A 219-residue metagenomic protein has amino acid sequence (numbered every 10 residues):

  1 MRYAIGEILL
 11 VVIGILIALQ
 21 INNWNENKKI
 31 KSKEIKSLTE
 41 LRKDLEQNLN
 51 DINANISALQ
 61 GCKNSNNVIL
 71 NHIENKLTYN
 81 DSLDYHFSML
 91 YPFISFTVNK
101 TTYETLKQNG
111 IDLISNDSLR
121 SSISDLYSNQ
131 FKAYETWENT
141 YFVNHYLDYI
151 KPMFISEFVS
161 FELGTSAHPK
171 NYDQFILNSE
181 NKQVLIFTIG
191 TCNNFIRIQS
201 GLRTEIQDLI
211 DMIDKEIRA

Functional and structural regions predicted by a protein language model:
M1-R2, N23-A219: Long, hydrophobic alpha-helical segments that serve as membrane-spanning/inserting helices
M1-V12, A18, N22-E26: N-terminal positive-inside, membrane-proximal cytosolic segments immediately preceding the first
